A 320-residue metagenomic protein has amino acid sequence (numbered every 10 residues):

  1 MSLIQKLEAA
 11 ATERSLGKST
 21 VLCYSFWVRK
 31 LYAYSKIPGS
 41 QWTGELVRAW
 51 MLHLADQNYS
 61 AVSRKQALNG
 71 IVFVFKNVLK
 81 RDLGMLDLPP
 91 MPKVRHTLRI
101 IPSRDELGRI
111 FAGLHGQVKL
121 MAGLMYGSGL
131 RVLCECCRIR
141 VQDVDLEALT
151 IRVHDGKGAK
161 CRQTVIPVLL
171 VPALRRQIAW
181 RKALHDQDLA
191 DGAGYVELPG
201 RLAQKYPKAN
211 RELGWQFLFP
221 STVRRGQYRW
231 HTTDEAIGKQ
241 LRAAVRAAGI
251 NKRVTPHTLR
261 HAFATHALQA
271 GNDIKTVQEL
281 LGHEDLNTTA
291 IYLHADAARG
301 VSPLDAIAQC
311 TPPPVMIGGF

Functional and structural regions predicted by a protein language model:
M1-F320: Conserved catalytic core of the tyrosine transesterase superfamily
